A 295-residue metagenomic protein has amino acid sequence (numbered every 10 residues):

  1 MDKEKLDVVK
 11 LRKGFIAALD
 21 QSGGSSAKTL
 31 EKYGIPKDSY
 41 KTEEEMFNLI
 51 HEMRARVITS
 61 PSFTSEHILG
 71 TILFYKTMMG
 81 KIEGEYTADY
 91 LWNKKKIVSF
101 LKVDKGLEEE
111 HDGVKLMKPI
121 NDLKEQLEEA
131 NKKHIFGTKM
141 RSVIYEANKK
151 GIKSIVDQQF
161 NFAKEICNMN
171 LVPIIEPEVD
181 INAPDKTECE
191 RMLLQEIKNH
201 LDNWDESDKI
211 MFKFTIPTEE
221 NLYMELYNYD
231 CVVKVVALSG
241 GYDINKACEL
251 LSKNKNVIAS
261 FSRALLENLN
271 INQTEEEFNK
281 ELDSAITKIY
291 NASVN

Functional and structural regions predicted by a protein language model:
M1-F136, I144-A147, S154, C189 (+2 more regions): Alpha/beta catalytic barrel-like cores
T138-K150, I174-K186, I216: Active-site-proximal beta-alpha loop/turn segments in soluble metabolic enzymes
A147-N170, N182-R191, Q195: Active-site acidic/histidine proton-transfer and metal-coordination neighborhood in alpha/beta enzyme cores
V172-P173, K234: Short, proline-centered helix/strand-breaking motifs
